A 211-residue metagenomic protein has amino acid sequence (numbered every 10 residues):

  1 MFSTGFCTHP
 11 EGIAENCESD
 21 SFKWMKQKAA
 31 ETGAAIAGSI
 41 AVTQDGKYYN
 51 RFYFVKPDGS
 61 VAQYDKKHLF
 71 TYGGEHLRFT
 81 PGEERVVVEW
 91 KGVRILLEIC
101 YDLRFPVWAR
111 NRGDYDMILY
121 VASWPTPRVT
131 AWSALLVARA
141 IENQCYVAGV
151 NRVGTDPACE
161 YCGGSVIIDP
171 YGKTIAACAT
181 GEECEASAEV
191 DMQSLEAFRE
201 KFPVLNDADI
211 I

Functional and structural regions predicted by a protein language model:
M1, A41, K66-K67, C100 (+3 more regions): Active-site beta-loop-alpha junctions enriched in small/polar residues
M1-A14, M117: Short, conserved active-site loops that position catalytic residues or coordinate cofactors/metal ions across diverse
T4, Y53, Y64-F70, V166 (+1 more regions): Short beta->alpha transition motifs characteristic of CBS
S19-A37, R104-E185: CN hydrolase (nitrilase-like) catalytic-core segments centered on the catalytic cysteine and neighboring Lys/Glu
G38-I40, R51-F54, V86, S165-I167 (+1 more regions): Short beta-strand scaffold segments in enzyme catalytic cores
T43-G113, P125-A134, A197-V204: Active-site catalytic loop in hydrolytic enzyme cores
Y64, V88, V150, C178 (+1 more regions): Hydrophobic residues at beta-strand termini and immediately following loops that shape nucleotide-binding pockets
S187-I211: Short, basic/aromatic-enriched C-terminal tail that caps enzymatic domains
